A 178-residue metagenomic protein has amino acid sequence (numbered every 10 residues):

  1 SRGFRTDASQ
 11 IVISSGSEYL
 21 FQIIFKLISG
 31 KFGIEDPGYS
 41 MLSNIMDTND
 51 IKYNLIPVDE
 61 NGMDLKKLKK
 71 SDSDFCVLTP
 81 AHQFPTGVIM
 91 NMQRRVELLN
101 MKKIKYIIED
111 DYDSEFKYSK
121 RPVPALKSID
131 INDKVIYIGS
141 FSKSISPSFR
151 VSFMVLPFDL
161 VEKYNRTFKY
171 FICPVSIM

Functional and structural regions predicted by a protein language model:
S1-I104, E115, R121-I129: Conserved core of the PLP fold type I
D110-D111: Walker B catalytic acidic pair
E115-F116, S148: Hydrophobic positions within alpha-helical membrane elements
K120-R121, V161: Single-residue recognition of alpha-helix boundary sites
I136-M178: PLP-dependent aminotransferase class I/II
